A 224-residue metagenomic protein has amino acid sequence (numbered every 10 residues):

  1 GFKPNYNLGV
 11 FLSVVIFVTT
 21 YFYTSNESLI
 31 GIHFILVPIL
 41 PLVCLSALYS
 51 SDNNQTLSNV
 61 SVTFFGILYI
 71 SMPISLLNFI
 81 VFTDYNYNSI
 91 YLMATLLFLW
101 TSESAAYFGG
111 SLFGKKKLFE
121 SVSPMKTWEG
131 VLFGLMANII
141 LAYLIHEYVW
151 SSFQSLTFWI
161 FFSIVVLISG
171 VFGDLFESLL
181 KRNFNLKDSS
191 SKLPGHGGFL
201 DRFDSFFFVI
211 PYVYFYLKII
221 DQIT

Functional and structural regions predicted by a protein language model:
G1-V165: Membrane-embedded alpha-helical bundles of polytopic integral membrane proteins
F17, N138-A142, R202-S205, V209 (+1 more regions): Hydrophobic transmembrane alpha-helices of multi-pass small-molecule transporters
N59-S71, F176-L180, V209-Y214: A short, terminal or domain-edge coil/loop segment
L99-K115, F119, W128, I168-I210: Acidic (Asp/Glu-rich) catalytic motifs at the cytosolic membrane interface
Q154-F158, G197, F203, Q222-I223: Short, conserved aromatic-histidine micro-motifs
F161, F176, R182, I219-I220: Short leucine-rich amphipathic alpha-helices used at interfaces
F215-T224: Juxtamembrane boundary at the C-terminal end of a transmembrane helix
